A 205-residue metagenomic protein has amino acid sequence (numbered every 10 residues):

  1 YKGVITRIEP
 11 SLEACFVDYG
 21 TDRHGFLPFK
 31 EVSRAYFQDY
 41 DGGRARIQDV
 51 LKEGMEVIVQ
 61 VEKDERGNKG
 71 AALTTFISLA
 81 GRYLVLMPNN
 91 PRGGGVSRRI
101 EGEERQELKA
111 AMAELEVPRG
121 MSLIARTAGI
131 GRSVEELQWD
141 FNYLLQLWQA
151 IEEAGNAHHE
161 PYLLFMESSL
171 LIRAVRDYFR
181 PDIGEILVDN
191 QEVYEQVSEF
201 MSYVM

Functional and structural regions predicted by a protein language model:
Y1-M205: Single-stranded RNA-binding surfaces
